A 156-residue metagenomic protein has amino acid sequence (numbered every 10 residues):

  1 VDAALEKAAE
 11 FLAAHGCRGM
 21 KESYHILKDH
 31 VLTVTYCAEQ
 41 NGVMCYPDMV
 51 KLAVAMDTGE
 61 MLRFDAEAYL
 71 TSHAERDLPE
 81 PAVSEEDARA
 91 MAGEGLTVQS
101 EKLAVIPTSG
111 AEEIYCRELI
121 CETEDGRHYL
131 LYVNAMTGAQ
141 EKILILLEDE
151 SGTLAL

Functional and structural regions predicted by a protein language model:
V1-L156: Long, terminal "pre-/pro-" and other extracytoplasmic accessory regions that lie outside the mature folded/catalytic
